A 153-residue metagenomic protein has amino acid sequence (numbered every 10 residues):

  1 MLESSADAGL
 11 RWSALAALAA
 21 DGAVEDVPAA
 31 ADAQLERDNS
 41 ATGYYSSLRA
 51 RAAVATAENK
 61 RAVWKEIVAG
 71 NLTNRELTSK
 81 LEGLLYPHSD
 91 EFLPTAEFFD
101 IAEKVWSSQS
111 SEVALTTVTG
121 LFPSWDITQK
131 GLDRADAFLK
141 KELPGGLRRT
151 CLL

Functional and structural regions predicted by a protein language model:
M1-L153: Long, ordered, helix-rich scaffold segments
